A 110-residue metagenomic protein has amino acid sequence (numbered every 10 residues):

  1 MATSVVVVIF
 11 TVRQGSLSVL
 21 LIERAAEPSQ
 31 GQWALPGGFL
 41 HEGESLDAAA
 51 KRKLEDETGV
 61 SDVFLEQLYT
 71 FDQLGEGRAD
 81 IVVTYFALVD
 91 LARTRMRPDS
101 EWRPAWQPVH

Functional and structural regions predicted by a protein language model:
M1-A34: N-terminal strand-loop-strand
M1-V5, S18, D47-H110: Active-site segment of metal-dependent pyrophosphate-handling enzymes, primarily the Nudix hydrolase catalytic core
E23, E44, E57: Acidic-residue sensor for enzyme active/binding pockets
R24, G37, V109: Active-site donor-binding loop signature of nucleotide-sugar glycosyltransferases
A25-P28, L40, T70-Q73: Short active-site-proximal "capping" loops at secondary-structure junctions
L35-G43: Short histidine-centered catalytic/ligand-binding loop motif
